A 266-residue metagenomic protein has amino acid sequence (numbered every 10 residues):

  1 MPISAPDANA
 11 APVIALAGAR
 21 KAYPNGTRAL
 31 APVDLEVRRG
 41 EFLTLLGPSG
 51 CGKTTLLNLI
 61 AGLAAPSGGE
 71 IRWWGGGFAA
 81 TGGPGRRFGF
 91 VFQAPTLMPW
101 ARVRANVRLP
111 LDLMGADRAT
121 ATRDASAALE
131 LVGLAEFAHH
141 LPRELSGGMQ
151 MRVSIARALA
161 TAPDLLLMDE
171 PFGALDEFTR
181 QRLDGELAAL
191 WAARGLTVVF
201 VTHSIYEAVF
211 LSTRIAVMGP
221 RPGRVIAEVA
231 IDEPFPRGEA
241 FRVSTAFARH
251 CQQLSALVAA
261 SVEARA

Functional and structural regions predicted by a protein language model:
L46-P48: The feature captures the beta-strand-to-loop junction immediately N-terminal to the Walker
A61: Helix-to-loop junction immediately C-terminal to a conserved catalytic motif
G69-G83: Conserved ABC transporter NBD signature motif
R102-D112, T122, S126, A230: Short helical segment in ABC ATPase nucleotide-binding domains corresponding to the A-loop/adjacent helical element
D112, A119-F137, A189: Conserved ABC ATPase "signature" region
H140-R143, T161: Conserved signature/switch motifs of ABC ATPase nucleotide-binding domains
L166-D169: Catalytic Walker B motif of ABC-type/P-loop ATPase nucleotide-binding domains
